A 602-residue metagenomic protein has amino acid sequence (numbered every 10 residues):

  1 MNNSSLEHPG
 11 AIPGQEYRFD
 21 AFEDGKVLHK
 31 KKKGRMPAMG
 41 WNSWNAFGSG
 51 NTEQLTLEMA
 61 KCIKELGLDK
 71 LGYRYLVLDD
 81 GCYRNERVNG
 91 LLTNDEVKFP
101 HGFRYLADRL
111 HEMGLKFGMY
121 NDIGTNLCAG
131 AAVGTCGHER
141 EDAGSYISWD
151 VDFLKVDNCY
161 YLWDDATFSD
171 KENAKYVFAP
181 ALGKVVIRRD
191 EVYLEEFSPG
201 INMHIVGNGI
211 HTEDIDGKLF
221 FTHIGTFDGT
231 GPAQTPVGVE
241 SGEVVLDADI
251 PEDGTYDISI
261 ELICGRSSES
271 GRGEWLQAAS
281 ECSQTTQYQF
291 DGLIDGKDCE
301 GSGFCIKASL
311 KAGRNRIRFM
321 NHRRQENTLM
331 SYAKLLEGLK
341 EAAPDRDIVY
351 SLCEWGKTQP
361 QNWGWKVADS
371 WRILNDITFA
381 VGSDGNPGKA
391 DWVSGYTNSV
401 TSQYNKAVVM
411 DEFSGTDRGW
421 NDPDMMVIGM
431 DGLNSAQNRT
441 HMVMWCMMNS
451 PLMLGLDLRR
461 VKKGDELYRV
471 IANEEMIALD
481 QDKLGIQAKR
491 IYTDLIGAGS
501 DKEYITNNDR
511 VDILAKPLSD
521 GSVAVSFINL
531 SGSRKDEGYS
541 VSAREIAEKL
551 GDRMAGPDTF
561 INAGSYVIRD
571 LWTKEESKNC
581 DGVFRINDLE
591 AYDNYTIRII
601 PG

Functional and structural regions predicted by a protein language model:
N2-E53, L336-K340, I348, I528: N-terminal module-boundary/linker segments of secreted carbohydrate-active enzymes
W41, L76, L110, Y350 (+3 more regions): Conserved, mostly hydrophobic/aromatic
L55, M59-K171: Aromatic-lined carbohydrate-binding/catalytic grooves of carbohydrate-active enzymes
A174-E326, K535, R544-S565: Extracytoplasmic
D190, G217-K218, T222-T235, E412-D424 (+1 more regions): Aromatic- and carboxylate-lined catalytic core of secreted/periplasmic carbohydrate-active enzymes
N315-F319, K578-G602: C-terminal beta-strand-rich structural cap/linker in extracellular carbohydrate-active enzymes
L329-A333, E337-D457: Glycan-recognition surfaces
W445-M448, M453-G455, Y504-A555: Carbohydrate-binding surface patches
